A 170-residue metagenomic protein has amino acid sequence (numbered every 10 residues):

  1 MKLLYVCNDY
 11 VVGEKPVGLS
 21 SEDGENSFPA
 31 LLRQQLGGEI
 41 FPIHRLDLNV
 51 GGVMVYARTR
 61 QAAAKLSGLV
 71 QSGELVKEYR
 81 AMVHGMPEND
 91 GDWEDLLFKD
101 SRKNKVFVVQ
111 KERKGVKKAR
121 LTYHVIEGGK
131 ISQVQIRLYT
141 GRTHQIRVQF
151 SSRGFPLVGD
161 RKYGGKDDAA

Functional and structural regions predicted by a protein language model:
M1-R120, I126-G128, F150-S151: RNA pseudouridine synthases
F28, L121, K130-A170: Pseudouridine synthase
